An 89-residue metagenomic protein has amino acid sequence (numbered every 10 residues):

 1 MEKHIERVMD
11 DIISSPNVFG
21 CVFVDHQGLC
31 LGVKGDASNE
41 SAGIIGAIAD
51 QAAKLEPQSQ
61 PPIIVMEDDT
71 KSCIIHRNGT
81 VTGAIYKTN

Functional and structural regions predicted by a protein language model:
M1-N89: Non-catalytic interaction/Regulatory regions outside core domains
